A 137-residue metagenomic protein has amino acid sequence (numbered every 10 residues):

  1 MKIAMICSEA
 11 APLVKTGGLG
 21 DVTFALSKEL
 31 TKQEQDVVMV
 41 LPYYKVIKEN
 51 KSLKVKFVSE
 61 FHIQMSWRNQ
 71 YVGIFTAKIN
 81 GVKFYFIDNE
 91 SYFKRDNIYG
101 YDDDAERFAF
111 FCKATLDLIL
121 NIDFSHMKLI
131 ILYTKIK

Functional and structural regions predicted by a protein language model:
M1-K137: Catalytic cores of nucleotide-sugar-dependent glycosyltransferases that transfer UDP/GDP/TDP-activated
